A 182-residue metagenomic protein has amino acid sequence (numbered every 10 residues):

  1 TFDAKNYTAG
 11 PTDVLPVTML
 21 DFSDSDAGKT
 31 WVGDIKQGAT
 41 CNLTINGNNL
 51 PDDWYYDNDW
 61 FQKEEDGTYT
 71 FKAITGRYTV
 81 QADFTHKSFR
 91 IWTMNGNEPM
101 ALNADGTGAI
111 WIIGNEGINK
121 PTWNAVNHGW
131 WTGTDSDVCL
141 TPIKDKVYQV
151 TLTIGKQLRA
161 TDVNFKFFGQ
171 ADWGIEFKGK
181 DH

Functional and structural regions predicted by a protein language model:
T1-H182: Insoluble glucan recognition modules
